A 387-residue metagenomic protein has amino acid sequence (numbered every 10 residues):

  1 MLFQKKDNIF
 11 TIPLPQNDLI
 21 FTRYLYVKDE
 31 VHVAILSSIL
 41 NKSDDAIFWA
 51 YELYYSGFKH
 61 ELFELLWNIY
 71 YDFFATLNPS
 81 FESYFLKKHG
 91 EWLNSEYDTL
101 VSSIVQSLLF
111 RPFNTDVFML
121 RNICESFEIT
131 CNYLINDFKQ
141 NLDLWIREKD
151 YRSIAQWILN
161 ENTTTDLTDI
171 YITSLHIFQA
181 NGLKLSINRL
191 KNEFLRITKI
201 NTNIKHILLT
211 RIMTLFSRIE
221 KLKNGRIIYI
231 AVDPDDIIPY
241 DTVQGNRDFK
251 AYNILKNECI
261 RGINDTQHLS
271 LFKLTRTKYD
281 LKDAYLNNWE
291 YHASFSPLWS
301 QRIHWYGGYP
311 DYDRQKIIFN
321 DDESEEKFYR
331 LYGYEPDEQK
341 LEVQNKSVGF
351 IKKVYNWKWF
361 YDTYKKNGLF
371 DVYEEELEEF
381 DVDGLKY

Functional and structural regions predicted by a protein language model:
M1-I35: Long, low-complexity, highly charged intrinsically disordered regions
P13-P15, R23-Y24, D44-F48, Y54-Y387: C-terminal alpha-helical interaction modules of replication/initiation AAA+ assemblies
V31-L36, K42, F48-E52: Conserved helicase/translocase motor-coupling segment
